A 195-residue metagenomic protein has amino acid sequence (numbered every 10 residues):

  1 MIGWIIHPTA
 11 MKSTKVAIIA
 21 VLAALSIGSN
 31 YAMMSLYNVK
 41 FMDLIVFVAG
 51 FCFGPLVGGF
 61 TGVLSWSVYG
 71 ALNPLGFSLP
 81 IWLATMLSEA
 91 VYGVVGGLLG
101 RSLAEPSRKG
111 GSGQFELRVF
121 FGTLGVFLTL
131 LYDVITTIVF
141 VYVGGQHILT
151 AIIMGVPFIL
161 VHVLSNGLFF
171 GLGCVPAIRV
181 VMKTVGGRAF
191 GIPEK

Functional and structural regions predicted by a protein language model:
M1-C52, L56-F60: Hydrophobic transmembrane alpha-helices
V16-V21, L44, V48, G59-V63 (+4 more regions): Hydrophobic alpha-helical transmembrane segments
I27-M42, L64-G100: Interfacial aromatic-anchored transmembrane helix boundaries in multi-pass membrane proteins
S35, K40, L75-L83, G100-K195: Membrane-embedded alpha-helical hairpins and interfacial helices in multi-pass inner-membrane proteins
L44, S67-V68, V175-I178: Hydrophobic transmembrane alpha-helices of multi-pass, membrane-embedded glycosylation machinery
F53, V57, T61, S65 (+3 more regions): Short, flexible micro-motifs
